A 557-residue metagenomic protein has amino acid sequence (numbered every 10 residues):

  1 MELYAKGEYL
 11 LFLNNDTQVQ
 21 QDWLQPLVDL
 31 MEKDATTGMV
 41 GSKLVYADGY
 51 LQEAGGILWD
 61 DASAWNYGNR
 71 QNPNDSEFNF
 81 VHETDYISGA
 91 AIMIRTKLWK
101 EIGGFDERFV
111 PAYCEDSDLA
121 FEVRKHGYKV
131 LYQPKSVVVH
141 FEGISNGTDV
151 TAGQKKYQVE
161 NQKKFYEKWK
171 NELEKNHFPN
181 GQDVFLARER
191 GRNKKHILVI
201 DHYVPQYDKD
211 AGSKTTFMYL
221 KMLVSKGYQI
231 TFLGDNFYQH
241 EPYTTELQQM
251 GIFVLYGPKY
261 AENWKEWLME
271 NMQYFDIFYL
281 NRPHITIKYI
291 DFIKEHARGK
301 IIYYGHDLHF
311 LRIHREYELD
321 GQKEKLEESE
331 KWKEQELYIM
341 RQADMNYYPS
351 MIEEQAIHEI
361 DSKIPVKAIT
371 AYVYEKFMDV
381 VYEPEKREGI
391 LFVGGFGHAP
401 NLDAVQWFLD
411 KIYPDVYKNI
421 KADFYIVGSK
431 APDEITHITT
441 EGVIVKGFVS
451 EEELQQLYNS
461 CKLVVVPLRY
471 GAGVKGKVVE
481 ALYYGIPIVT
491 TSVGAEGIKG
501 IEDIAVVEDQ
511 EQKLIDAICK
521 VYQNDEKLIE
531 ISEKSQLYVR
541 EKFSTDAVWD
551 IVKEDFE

Functional and structural regions predicted by a protein language model:
L10: Short aromatic/hydrophobic "clamp" motif used to bind/position activated sugar donors
T17-W59: Conserved donor NDP-sugar-binding/catalytic core segment of glycosyltransferases
D22-V28, E83-G103, R108-V139: A short, conserved alpha-helix in the catalytic core of glycosyltransferases
S42, W59-D85, K100: Short, flexible, basic/aromatic active-site loop/helix in glycosyltransferases
D208, G212-F217, K221, F232 (+6 more regions): Conserved catalytic-core segment of nucleotide-activated headgroup transferases in glycan assembly
Y274-D276, D344, N459-G473, I486: Acidic donor-binding loop of glycosyltransferase active sites
K477-A481, P487-T491: Short hydrophobic beta-strand element within catalytic cores of glycosyltransferases and related nucleotide-activated
I504-Q512, K520-D525: Conserved acidic donor-binding segment of nucleotide-sugar-dependent glycosyltransferases
